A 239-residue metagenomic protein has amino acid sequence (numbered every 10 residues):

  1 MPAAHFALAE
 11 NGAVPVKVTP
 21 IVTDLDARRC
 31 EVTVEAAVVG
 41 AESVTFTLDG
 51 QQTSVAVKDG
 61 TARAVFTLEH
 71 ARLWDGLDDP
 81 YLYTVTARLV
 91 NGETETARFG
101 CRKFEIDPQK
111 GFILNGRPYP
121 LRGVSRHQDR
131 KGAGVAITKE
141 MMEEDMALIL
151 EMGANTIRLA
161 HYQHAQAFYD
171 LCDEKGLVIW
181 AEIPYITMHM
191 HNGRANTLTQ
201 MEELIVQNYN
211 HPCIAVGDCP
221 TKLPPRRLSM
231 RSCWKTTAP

Functional and structural regions predicted by a protein language model:
M1-A160, L171, G176-I179, Q200 (+2 more regions): Secreted/periplasmic carbohydrate-active enzymes, especially glycoside hydrolases
M146-A147, T156-P239: Substrate-binding/catalytic cleft of secreted carbohydrate-active enzymes, primarily glycoside hydrolases
